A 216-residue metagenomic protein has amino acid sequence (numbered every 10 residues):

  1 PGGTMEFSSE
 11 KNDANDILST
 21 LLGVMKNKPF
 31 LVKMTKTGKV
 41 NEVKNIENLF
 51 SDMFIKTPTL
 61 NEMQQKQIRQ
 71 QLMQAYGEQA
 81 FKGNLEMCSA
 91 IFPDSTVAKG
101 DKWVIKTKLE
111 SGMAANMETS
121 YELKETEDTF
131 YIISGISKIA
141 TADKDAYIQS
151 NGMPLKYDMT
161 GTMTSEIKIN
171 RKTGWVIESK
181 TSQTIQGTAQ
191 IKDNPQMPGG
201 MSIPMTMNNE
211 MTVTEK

Functional and structural regions predicted by a protein language model:
P1-K216: Signature of exported/secreted
